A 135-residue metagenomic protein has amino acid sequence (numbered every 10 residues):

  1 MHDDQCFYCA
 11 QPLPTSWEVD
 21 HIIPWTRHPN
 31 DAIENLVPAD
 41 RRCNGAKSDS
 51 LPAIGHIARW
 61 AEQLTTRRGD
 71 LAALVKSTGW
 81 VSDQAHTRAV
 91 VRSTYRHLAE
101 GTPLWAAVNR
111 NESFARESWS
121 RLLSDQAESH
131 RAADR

Functional and structural regions predicted by a protein language model:
H2, V19-D20, T87: Short amphipathic alpha-helical surface micro-motifs
D3-Q5, N44, A132-R135: Long C-terminal interaction/binding lobes of large macromolecular proteins
F7-P38, K47-E62: Histidine-centered nuclease catalytic patch
R41: Gly/Ser/Thr-rich active-site loops/lids in small-molecule metabolic enzymes that frequently grip phosphoryl groups
N44-K47, V75: Short leucine-rich amphipathic alpha-helical surface patches
L51-R135: Extended charged
